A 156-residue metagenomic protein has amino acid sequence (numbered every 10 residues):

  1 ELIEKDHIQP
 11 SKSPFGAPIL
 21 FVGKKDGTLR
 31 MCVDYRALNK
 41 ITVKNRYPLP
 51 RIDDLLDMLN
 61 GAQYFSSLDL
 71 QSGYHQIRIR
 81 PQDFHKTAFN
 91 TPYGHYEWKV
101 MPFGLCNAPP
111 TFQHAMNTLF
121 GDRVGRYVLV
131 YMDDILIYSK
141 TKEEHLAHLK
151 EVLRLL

Functional and structural regions predicted by a protein language model:
E1-L156: Retroelement reverse transcriptase polymerase core
